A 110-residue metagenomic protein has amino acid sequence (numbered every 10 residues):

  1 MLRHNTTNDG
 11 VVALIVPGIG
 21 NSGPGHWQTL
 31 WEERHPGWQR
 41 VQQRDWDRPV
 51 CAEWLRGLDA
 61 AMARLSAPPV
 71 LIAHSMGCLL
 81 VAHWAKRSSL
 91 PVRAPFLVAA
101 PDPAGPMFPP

Functional and structural regions predicted by a protein language model:
L2-R3, T7-A67: Active-site catalytic motif of lipid deacylating hydrolases and related acyltransferases
D9, L90-P91: Short helix-terminating capping/connector loops at secondary-structure junctions
G18, Q43-W46, F96-G105: Active-site nucleophile loop of the alpha/beta-hydrolase fold
C51-W54, L90, L97-P110: Flexible "cap/lid" loop of the alpha/beta hydrolase fold
V70, R93-F96: Residue in the alpha/beta-hydrolase core beta-strand immediately N-terminal to the catalytic nucleophile
L71-A82: Gly/Ala-rich beta-loop-alpha elbow adjacent to hydrolase catalytic centers
H83-R87: Active-site signature of alpha/beta-hydrolase-fold catalytic machinery across serine- and Asp/Cys-nucleophile hydrolases
